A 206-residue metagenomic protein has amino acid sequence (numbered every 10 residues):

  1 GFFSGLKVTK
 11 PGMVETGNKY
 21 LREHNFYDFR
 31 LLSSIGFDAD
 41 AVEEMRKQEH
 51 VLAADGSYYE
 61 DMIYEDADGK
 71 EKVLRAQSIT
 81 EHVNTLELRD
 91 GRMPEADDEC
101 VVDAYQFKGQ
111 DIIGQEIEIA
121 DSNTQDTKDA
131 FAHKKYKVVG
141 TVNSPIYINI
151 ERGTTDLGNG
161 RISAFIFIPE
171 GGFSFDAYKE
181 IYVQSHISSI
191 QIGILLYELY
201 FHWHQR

Functional and structural regions predicted by a protein language model:
G1-R206: Membrane transport/envelope proteins' first extracytoplasmic loop
